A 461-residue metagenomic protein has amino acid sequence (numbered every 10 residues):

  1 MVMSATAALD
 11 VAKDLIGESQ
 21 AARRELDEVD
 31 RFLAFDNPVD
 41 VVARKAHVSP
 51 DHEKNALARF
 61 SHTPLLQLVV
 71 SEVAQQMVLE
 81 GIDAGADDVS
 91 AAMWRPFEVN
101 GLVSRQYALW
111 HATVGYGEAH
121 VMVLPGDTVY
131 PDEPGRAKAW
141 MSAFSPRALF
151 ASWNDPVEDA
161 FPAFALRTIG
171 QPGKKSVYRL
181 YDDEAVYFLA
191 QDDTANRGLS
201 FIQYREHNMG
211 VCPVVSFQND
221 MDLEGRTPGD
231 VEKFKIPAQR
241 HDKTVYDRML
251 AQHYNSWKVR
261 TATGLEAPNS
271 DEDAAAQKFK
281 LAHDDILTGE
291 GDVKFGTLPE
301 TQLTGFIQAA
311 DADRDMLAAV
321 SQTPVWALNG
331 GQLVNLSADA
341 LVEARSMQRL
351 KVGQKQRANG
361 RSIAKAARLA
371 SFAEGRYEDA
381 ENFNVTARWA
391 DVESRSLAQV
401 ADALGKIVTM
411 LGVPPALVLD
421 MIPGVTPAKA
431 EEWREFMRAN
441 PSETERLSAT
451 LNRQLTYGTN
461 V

Functional and structural regions predicted by a protein language model:
M1, D242, M249, H253 (+1 more regions): Glycine- and charge-rich intrinsically disordered segments
M1-W140, N460-V461: Extended, helix-rich architectural segments
D30, N37-D51, N55, D285-V320 (+2 more regions): Extended, non-catalytic structural segments that build the interaction scaffolds of large macromolecular assemblies
G115, H120-P228: Extended, regular secondary-structure scaffolds
S200-E343, N384-A387, V392: Extended, charged amphipathic alpha-helical segments
W326-N329, L397-A398, P415-L419, A428-E432: Extended hydrophobic-aromatic, low-complexity segments
K365-A387, A430-R434: A glycine-biased, small/acidic residue-tolerant capping/turn segment at secondary-structure junctions
I422-L455: Long, highly charged low-complexity segments enriched in Glu/Asp and Lys/Arg with interspersed Ser/Thr
